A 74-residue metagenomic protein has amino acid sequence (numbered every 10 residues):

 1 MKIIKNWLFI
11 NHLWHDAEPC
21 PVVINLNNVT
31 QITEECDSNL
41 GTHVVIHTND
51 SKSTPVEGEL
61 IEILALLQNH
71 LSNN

Functional and structural regions predicted by a protein language model:
K2-V22, N27-N74: Acidic, Ser/Thr- and proline-rich intrinsically disordered linker/docking segments of eukaryotic scaffolds
